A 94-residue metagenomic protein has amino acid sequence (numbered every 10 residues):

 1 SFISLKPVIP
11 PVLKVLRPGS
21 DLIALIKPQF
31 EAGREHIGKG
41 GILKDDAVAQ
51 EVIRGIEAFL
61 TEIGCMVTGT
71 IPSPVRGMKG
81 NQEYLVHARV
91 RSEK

Functional and structural regions predicted by a protein language model:
I3, P28-A32, V75-R76: Conserved nucleotide-binding/hydrolysis micro-motifs of P-loop NTPases
K6-D21: A short glycine-rich, Lys/Arg-flanked "PGG" loop and its adjoining helix->strand segment in the class I
G19-I26, G33: Conserved beta-strand signature within the Rossmann-like core of class I S-adenosyl-L-methionine
P28-D45: Short, glycine-/aromatic-enriched active-site segment of Class I SAM-dependent methyltransferases
A49-I63: Short alpha-helix
C65-P74: Conserved S-adenosyl-L-methionine
V75-K94: Core SAM-dependent methyltransferase catalytic element
